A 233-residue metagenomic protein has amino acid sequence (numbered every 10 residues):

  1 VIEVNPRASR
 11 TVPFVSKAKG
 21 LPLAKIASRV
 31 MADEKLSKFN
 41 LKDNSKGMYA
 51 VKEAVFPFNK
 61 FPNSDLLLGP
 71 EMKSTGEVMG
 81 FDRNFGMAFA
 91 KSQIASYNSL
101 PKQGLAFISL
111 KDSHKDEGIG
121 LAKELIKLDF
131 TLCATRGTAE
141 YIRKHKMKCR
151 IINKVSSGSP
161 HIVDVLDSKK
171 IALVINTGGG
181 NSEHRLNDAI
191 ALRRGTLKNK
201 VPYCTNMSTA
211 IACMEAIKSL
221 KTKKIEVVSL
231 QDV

Functional and structural regions predicted by a protein language model:
V1-K102: ATP-dependent carboxylate activation and anion-phosphoryl transfer catalytic cores that bind Mg-ATP to form
R7, K111-S113, G178-S182: Short glycine-rich anion-binding loops that position phosphate/pyrophosphate groups of nucleotides and phosphorylated
I94-A106, L125-I126, V165-I171: Glycine-rich phosphate/diphosphate-binding loops that line cofactor/substrate pockets in enzymes
F107, D129-Y141: Short internal beta-strands
G137-N153: Short connector loops at secondary-structure junctions
N153-K154, I162-V233: Peripheral docking tails and interdomain loops at the edges of cofactor- or intermediate-handling domains
